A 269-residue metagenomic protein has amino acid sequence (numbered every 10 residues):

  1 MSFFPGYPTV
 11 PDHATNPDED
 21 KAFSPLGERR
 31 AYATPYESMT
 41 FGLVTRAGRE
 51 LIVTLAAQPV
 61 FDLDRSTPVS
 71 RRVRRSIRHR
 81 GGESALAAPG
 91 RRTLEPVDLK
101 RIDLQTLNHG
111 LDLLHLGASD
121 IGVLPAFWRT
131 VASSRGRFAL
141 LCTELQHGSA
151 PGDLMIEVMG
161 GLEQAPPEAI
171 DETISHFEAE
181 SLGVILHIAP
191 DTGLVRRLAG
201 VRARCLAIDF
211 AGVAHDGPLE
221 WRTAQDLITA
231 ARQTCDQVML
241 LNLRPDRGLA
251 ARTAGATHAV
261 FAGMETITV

Functional and structural regions predicted by a protein language model:
M1-I52, A56, D62-T67, R75-R80 (+3 more regions): EAL-family c-di-GMP phosphodiesterase catalytic domain
D20-G148: Bacterial c-di-GMP phosphodiesterase EAL domain
I77-L104, W128-G136, G148-S181, T192 (+1 more regions): EAL-type cyclic di-GMP phosphodiesterase domain
L114, I174-F177, L198, A230-A231 (+1 more regions): Generic structural signal for hydrophobic
A118-G122, A150-L154, E180-G183, R202-R204 (+2 more regions): Short, well-ordered coil/turn segments that N-cap beta-strands
P125, I185-H187: A short glycine-rich, hydrophobically flanked beta-strand micro-motif that places a catalytic Asp/Glu for divalent metal
L140-C142, E172-S175, A203: Glycine-rich, phosphate-binding/catalytic loops in enzymes
L145, V195-R196, L249: Short, flexible, glycine/charge-rich loop motifs used to bind or transfer phosphoryl groups or to couple energy/partner
